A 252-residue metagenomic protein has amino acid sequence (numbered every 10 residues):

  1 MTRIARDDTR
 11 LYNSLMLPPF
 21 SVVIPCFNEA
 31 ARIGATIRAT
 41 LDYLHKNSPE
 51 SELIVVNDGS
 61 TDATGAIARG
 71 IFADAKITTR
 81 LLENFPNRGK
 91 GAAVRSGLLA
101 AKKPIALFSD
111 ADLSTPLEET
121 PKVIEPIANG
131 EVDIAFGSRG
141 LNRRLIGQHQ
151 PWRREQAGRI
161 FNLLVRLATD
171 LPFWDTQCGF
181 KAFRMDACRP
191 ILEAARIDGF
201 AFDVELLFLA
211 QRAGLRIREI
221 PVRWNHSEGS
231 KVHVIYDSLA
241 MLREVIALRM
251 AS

Functional and structural regions predicted by a protein language model:
T9-P19, L163, D170, A194-S252: Hydrophobic helical membrane-anchoring modules
E29-L44: Short, well-formed alpha-helical segments that are part of the catalytic scaffolds of diverse glycosyltransferases
E29-R32, S60, K90, P116: Donor nucleotide-sugar binding loop of glycosyltransferases
T36, T64, V94, E118-T120 (+1 more regions): Acidic donor-diphosphate engagement hotspot in glycosyltransferases and nucleotidyltransferases that stabilizes
E50-I54, G65-A100: Conserved donor nucleotide-binding strand/loop of the catalytic core
N57-A66, L113: A conserved acidic beta->alpha catalytic loop
N84-A100, I105, L117-F200, H226-Y236 (+1 more regions): Acceptor/aglycone-binding surface of glycosyltransferases and processive sugar-polymer synthases
